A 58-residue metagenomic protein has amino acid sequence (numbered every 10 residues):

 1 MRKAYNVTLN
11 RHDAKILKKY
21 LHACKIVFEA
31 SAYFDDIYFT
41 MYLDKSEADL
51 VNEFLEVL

Functional and structural regions predicted by a protein language model:
M1-Y38: N-terminal acidic leader/helix
N10-A14, Y42-L50: Helix N-cap motif at beta-to-alpha junctions
Y20-A23, L50-L58: Short amphipathic alpha-helices in soluble, non-transmembrane regions that often serve as interface/regulatory elements
